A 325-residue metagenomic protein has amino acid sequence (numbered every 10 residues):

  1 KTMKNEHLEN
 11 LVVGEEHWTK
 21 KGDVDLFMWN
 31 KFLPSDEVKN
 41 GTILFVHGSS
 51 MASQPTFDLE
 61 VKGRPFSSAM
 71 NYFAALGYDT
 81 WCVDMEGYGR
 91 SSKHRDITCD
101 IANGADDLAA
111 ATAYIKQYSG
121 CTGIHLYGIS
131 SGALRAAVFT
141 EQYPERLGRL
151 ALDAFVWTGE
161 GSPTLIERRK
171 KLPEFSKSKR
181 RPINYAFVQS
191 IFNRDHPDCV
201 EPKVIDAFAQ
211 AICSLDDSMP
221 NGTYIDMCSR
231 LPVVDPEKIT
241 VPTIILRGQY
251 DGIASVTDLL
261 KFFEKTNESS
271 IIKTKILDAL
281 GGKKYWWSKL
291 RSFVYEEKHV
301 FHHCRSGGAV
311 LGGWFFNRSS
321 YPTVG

Functional and structural regions predicted by a protein language model:
K4-E37: N-terminal cap/lid segment of alpha/beta-hydrolase-fold proteins
S35-Y78: Short, surface-exposed "cap/lid" segments of acyl-processing enzymes
Q54-P55, W81-C99: Glycine-rich "HGGG/HGxG" loop immediately N-terminal to the catalytic nucleophile of the alpha/beta-hydrolase
A105-G123: Conserved acidic catalytic loop of the alpha/beta-hydrolase fold
T122-Y127, S131-G159: Conserved hydrolase catalytic core segment
L165-L246: Alpha/beta-hydrolase
G252-D258: Conserved alpha/beta-hydrolase "acid-adjacent" motif
T266-K283: Catalytic histidine neighborhood in serine/cysteine hydrolases with alpha/beta-hydrolase-type architecture
